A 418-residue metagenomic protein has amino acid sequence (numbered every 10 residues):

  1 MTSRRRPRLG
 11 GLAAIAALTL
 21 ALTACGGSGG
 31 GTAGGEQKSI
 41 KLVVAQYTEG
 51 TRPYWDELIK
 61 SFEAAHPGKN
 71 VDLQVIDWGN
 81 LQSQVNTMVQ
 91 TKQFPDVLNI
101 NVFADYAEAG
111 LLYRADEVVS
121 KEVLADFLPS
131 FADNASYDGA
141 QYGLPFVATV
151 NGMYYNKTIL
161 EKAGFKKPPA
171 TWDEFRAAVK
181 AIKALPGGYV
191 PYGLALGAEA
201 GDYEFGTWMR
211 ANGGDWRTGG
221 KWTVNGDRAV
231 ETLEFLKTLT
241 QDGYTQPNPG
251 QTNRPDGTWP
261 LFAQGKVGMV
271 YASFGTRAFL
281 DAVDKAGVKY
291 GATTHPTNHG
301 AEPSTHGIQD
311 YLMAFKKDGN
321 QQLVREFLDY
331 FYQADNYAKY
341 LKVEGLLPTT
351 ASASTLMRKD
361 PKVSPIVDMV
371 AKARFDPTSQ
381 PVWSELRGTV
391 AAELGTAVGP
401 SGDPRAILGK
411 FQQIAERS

Functional and structural regions predicted by a protein language model:
K60, A64, A163, T238-T245 (+1 more regions): Extracytoplasmic/periplasmic substrate-recognition and gating elements
K60-F127, S136, E161-A170, L261 (+1 more regions): Extracytoplasmic "Venus flytrap"/periplasmic binding protein-like
P95-D96, V123-L160, E302-P303, A373-Q380: A structural signal for short loop-to-beta-strand junctions that line the ligand-binding cleft of periplasmic/secreted
N101-V150, E204, A211, K289-T293 (+1 more regions): Hinge/lid segment of periplasmic solute-binding proteins
N134, T293, L341-T389: Long, aromatic- and glycine/proline-rich binding clefts that accommodate carbohydrate-like moieties
Y142-F146, N151, D173-T223, V267: Extracytoplasmic/periplasmic solute-binding protein
E161-K162, D368-S418: Conserved C-terminal helix/tail region of periplasmic/extracytoplasmic solute-binding proteins
V179-K180, K221-G250: Glycine-centered hinge/linker elements that transmit conformational signals in sensory and ligand-binding systems
